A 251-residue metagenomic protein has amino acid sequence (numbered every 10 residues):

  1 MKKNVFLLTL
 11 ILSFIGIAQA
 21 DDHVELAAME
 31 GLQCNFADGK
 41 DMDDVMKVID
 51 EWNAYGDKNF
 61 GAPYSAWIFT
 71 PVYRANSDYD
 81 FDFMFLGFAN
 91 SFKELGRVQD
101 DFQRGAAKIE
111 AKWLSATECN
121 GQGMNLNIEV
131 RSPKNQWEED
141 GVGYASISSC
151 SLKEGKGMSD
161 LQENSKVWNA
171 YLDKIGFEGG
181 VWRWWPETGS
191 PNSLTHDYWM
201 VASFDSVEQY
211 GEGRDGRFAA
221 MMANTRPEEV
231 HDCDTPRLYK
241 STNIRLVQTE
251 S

Functional and structural regions predicted by a protein language model:
N4-F14: Sec-dependent N-terminal signal peptides
Q19-A107, L114-S251: Short S/T/G/P-rich N-terminal loop/turn motif that feeds into the first structured element of a domain
